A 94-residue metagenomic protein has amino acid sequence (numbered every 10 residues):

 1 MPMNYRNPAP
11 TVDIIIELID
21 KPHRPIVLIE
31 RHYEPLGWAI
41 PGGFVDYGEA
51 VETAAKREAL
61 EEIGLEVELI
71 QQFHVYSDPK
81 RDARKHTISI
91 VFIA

Functional and structural regions predicted by a protein language model:
M1-I26, P41, V91-I93: Conserved N-terminal beta-strand and adjoining loop/helix that marks the start of the Nudix/MutT-like hydrolase domain
A9, Y76-A94: Active-site-adjacent beta-strand/loop module that shapes the phosphate/pyrophosphate-binding cleft
L18, P35, Y76, K80: Feature marks short, surface-exposed loop/turn motifs that line or immediately flank catalytic pockets and channel
P22-E62: Conserved Nudix-box catalytic region and its N-terminal flanking loop in Nudix hydrolases and closely related
L65-H74: A short coil-to-beta-strand element that immediately follows conserved catalytic motifs
